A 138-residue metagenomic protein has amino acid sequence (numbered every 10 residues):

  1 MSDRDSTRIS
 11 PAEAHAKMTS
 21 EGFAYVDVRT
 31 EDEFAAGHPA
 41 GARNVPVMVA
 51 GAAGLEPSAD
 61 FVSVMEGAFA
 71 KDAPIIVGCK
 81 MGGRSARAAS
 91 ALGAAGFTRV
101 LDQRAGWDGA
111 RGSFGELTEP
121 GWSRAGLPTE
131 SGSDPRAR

Functional and structural regions predicted by a protein language model:
M1-F23, E31-P74, G83-R138: Rhodanese-like catalytic fold shared by cysteine-dependent sulfurtransferases and DSP/PTP-type phosphatases
D27: N-terminal glycine-rich beta->alpha transition that marks the start or flank of a dinucleotide-binding site
V77-G78: Short, surface-exposed ligand- or partner-binding patches at beta-edge/loop junctions that are enriched in aromatics
